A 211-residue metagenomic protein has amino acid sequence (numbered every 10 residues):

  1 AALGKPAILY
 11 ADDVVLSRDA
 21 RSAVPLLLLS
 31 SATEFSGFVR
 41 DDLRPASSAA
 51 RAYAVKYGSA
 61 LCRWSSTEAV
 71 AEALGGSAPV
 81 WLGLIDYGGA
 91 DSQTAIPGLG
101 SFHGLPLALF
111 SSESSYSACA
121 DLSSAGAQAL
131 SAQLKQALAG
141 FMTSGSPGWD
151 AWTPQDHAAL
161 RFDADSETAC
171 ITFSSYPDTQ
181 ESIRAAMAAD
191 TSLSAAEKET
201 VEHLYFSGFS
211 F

Functional and structural regions predicted by a protein language model:
A1-Q128, S144: Substrate-gating cap/lid region and adjacent catalytic-acid/histidine neighborhood within extracellular/lumenal
G75-A78, S114, A118-F211: Alpha/beta-hydrolase-fold serine-hydrolase catalytic core, especially in secreted/extracellular enzymes
